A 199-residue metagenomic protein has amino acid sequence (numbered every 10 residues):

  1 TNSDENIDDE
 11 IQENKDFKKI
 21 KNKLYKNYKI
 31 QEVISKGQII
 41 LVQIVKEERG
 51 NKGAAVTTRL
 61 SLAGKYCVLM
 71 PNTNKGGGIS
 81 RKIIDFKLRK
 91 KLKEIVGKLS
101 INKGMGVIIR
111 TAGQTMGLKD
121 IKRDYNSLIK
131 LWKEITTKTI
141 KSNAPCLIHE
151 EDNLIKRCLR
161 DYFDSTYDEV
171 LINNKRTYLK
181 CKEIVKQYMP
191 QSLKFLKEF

Functional and structural regions predicted by a protein language model:
T1-F199: DE-rich acidic low-complexity regions and acidic surface loops
